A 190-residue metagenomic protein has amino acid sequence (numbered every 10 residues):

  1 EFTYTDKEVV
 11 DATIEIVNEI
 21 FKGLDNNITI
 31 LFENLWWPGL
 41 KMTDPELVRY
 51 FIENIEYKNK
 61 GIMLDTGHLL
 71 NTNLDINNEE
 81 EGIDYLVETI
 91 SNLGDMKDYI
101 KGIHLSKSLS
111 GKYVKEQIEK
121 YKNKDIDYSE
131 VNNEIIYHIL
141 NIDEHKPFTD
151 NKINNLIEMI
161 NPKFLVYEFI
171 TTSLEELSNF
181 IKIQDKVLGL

Functional and structural regions predicted by a protein language model:
E1-G61: Active-site acidic/histidine proton-transfer and metal-coordination neighborhood in alpha/beta enzyme cores
E15, P45, Y50-L64, L70-L190: Histidine-acidic metal/acid-base catalytic patches
